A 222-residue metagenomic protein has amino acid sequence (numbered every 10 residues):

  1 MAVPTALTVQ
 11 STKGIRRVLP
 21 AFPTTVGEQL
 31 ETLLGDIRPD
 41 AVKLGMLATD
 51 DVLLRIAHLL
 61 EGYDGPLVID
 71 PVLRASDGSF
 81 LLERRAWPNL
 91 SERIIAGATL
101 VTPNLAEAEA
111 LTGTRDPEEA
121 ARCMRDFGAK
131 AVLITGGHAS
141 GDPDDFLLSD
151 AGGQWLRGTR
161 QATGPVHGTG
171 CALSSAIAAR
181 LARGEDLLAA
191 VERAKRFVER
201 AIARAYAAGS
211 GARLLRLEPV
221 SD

Functional and structural regions predicted by a protein language model:
M1-S76, L81, V220: Conserved N-terminal subdomain of the carbohydrate kinase-like
L7-T8, A48, L73-A75, E107 (+3 more regions): Glycine-rich beta-alpha junction loops
L34-I37, L60, D64, A98 (+3 more regions): Structural signal for hydrophobic packing residues in well-ordered secondary-structure cores of soluble enzyme domains
R84-G153, L188: Conserved phosphate/ATP/ADP-binding segment of small-molecule kinases
A110, T163-L187: Short, small-residue alpha-helix embedded
G153-H167: Short pre-catalytic strand/loop immediately N-terminal to key active-site residues, enriched for Gly-Thr
L188-D222: Charged C-terminal helix
